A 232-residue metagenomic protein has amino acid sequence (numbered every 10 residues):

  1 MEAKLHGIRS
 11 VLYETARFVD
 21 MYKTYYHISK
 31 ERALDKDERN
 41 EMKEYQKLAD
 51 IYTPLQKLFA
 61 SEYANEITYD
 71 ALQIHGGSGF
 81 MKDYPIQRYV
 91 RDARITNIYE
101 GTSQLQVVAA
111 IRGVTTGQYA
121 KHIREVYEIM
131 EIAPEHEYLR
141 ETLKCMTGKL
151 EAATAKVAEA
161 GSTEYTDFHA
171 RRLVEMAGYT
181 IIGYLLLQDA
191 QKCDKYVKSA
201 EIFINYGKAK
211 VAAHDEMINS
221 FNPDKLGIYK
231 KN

Functional and structural regions predicted by a protein language model:
M1-N232: Flavin-dependent oxidoreductase catalytic core characteristic of acyl-CoA dehydrogenase/oxidase-like enzymes
